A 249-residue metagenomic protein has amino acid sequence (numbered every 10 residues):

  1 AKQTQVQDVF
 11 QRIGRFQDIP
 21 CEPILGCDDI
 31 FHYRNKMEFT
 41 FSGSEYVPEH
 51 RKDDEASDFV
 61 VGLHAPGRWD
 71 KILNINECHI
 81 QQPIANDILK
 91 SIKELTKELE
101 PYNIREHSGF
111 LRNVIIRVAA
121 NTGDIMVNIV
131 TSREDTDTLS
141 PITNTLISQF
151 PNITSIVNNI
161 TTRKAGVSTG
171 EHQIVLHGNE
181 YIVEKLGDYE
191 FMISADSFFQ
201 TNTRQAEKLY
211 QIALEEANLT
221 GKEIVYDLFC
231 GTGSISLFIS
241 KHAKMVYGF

Functional and structural regions predicted by a protein language model:
A1-F249: Accessory RNA-recognition modules of RNA-modification enzymes
